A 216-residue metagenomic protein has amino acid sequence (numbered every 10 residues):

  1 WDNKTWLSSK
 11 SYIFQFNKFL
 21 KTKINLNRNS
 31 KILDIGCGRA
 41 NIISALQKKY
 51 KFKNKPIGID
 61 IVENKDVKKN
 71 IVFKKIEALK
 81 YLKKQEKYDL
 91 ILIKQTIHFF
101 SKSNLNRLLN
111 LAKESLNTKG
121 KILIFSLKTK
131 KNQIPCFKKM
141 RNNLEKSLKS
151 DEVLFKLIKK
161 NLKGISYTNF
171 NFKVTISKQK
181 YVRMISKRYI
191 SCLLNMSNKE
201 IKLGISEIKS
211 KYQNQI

Functional and structural regions predicted by a protein language model:
W1-R28, N41, A45: Conserved class I S-adenosyl-L-methionine
L33, G38-Y81: Class I SAM-dependent methyltransferase SAM/SAH-binding core
L92: A conserved beta-strand element that flanks and buttresses the S-adenosyl-L-methionine
Q95-T96: Short catalytic micro-motifs in class I SAM-dependent methyltransferases
N106-T118: A short glycine-rich, Lys/Arg-flanked "PGG" loop and its adjoining helix->strand segment in the class I
L123-K149: Conserved class I S-adenosyl-L-methionine
S147-N161: Short alpha-helix
N171-Q215: C-terminal helical/coil "lid" or tail adjacent to the Rossmann-like core of SAM-dependent
